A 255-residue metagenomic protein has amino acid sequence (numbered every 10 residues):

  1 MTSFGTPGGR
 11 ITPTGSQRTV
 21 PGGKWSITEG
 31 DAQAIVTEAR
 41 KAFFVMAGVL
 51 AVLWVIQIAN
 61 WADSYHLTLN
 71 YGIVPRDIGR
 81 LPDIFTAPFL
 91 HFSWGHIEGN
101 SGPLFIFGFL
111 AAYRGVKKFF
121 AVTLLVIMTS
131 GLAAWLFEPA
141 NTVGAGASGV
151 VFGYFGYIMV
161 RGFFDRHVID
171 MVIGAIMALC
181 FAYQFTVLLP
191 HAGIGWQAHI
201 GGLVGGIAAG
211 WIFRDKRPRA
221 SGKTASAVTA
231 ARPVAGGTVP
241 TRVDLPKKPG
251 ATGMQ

Functional and structural regions predicted by a protein language model:
T2-G250: A detector for small-residue-rich transmembrane helices and their helix-helix packing motifs
